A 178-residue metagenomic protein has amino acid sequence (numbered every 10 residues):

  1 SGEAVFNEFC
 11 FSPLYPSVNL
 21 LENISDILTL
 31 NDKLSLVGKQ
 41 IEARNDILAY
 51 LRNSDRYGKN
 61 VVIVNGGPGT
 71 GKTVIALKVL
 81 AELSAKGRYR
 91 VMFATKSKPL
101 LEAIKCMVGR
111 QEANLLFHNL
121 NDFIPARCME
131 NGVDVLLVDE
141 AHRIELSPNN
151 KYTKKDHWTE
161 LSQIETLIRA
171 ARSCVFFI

Functional and structural regions predicted by a protein language model:
S1-I178: The feature marks helicase ATPase cores and/or their adjacent C-terminal helical subdomains in SF1/SF2/AAA+ helicases
